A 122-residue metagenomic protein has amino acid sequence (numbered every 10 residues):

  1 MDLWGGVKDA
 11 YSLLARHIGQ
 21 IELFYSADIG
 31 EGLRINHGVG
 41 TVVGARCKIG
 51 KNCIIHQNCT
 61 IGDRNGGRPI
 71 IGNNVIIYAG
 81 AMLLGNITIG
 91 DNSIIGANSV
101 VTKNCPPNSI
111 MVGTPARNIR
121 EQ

Functional and structural regions predicted by a protein language model:
M1-G19: Terminal amphipathic alpha-helical/low-complexity segments used for targeting or macromolecular assembly
H17-V112, A116-I119: Structural signal for interior beta-strand "rungs" in well-ordered beta-sheet cores of soluble enzyme domains
